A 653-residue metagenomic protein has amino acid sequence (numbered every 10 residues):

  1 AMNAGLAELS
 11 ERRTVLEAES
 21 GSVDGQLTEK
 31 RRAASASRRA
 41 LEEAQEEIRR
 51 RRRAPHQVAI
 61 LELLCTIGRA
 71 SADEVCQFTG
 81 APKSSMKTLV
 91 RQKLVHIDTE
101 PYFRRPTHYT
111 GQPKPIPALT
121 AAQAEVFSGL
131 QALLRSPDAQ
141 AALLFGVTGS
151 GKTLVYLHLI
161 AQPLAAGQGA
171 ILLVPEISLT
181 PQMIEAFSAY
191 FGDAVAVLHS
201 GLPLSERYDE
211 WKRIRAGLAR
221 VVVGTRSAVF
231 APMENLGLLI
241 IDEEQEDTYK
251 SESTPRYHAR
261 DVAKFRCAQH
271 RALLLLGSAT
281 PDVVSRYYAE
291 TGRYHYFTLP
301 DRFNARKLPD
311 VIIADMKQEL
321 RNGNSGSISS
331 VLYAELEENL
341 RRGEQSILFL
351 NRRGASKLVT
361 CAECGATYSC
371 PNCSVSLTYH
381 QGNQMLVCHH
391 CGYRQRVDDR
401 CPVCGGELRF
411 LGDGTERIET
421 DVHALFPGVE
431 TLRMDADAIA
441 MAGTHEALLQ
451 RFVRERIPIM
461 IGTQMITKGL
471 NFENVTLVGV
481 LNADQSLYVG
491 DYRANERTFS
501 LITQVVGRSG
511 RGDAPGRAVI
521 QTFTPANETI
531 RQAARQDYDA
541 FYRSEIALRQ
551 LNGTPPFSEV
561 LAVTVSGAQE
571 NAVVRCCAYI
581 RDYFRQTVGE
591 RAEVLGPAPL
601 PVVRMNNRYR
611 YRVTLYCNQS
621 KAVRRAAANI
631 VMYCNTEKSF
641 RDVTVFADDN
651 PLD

Functional and structural regions predicted by a protein language model:
A1-E43: Long, amphipathic alpha-helical coiled-coil
A36-V174, T378, D437: Pre-Walker A segment
P113-T120, A124, S128, P137-V574 (+5 more regions): Inter-lobe coupling/hinge segments of SF2-like helicase ATPases
C576-D582, R624-Y633: Short amphipathic alpha-helices in soluble, non-transmembrane regions that often serve as interface/regulatory elements
V588-L600, R641-D649: Short beta-strand elements
S620, A628-D653: Generic C-terminus detector
